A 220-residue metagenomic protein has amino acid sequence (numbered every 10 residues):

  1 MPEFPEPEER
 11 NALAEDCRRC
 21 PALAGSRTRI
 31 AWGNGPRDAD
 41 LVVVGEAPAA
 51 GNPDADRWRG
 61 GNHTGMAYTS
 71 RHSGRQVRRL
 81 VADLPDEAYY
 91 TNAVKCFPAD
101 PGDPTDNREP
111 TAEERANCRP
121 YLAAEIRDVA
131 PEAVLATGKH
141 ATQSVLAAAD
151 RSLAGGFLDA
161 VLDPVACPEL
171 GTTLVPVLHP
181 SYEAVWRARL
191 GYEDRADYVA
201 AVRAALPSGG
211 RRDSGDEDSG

Functional and structural regions predicted by a protein language model:
P2-G220: A polyanion-binding, active-site-adjacent surface
